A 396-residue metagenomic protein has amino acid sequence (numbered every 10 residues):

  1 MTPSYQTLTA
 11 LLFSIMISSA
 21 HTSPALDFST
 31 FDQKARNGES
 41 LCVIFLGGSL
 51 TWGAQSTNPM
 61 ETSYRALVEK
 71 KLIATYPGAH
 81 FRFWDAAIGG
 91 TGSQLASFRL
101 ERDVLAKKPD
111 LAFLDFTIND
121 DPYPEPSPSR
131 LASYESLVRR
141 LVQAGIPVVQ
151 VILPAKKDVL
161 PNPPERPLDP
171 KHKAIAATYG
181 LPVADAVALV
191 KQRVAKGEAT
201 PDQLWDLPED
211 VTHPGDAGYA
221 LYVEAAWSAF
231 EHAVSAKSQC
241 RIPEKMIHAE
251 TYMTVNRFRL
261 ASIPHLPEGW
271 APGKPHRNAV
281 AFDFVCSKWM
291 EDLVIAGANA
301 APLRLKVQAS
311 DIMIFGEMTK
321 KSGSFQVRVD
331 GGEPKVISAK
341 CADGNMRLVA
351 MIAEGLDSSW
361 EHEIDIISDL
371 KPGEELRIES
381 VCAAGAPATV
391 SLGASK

Functional and structural regions predicted by a protein language model:
M1-T9: Bacterial N-terminal signal peptides that target proteins for export
T9-S18: Bacterial N-terminal signal peptides
S23-A86, R99-K108, Q308, M313-I314 (+2 more regions): Serine-esterase "nucleophile elbow" of acetyl-processing enzymes
D27-F28, V149-L153, R166-L207, A220-V234: Extracellular serine-dependent O-acyl
C42-L46, T51, R82-A87, L111-F116 (+3 more regions): Structural recognition of the beta-strand scaffold that forms the well-ordered cores of secreted hydrolase catalytic
S49-W52, I88-Q94, T117-Y123, P154-D158 (+2 more regions): Solvent-exposed loop/turn segments at secondary-structure junctions within structured extracellular/periplasmic domains
D115-N119, L137-H172: Active-site segments of SGNH/GDSL-like serine hydrolases that catalyze O-acetyl group transfer/hydrolysis on lipids
E209-K396: Conserved catalytic region of serine esterases and O-acyltransferases that act on ester linkages in lipids
